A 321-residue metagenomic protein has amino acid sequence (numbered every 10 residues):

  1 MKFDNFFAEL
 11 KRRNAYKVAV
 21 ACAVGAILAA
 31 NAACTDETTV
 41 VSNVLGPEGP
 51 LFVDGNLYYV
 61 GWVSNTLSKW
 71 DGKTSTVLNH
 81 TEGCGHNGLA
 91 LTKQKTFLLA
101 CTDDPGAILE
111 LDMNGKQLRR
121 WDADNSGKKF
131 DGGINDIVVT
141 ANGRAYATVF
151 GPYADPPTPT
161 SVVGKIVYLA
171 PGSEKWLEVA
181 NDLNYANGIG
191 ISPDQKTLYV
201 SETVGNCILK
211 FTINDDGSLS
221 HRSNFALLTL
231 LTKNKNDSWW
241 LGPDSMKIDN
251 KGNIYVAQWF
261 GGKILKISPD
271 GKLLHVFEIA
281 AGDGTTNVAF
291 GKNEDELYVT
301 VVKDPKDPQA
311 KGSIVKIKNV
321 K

Functional and structural regions predicted by a protein language model:
M1-A33: An N-terminal, helix-rich hydrophobic module
C34-L45, G72-T74, R222-F225: A short helix->beta-strand "capping" segment at the edge of beta-propeller domains
S42-G55, W62, T81-C101, A107 (+8 more regions): Beta-rich, blade/repeat-based domains predominating in secreted/periplasmic proteins but also intracellular
Y58-H80: Beta-propeller domains
S64-T66, D104-G106, P152-D155, G205-C207 (+2 more regions): Short glycine/acidic-enriched loop and turn motifs that connect beta-strands
T66-S68, A107-L109, G164-V167, C207-L209 (+2 more regions): A short loop-to-beta-strand structural motif that recurs across blades of beta-propeller domains
W70-T74, D112-K116, L169-E174, I213-G217 (+2 more regions): Short loop/turn segments that connect beta-strands within beta-propeller blades
G190-S192, K196-C207, D215: Glycine- and Gly-Pro-enriched alpha-helical subdomains that act as flexible, kink-prone "lid/hinge" or packing modules
